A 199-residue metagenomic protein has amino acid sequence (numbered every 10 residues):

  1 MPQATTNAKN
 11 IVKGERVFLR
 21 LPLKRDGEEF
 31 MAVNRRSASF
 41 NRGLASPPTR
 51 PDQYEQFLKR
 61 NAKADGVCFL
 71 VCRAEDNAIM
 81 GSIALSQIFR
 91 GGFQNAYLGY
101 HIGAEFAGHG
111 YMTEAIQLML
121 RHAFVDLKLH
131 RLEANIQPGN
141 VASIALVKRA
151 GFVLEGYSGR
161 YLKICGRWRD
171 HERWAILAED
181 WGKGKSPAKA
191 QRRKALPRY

Functional and structural regions predicted by a protein language model:
M1-E29, V33-S39, C68, C72-Y199: Acyl-donor (CoA/ACP) binding surface of acyl/acetyltransferases
S39-L58: Conserved GNAT-fold acetyl-CoA-binding loop/helix
F57-R60, H122: A generic secondary-structure signal
K59-L70: A short helix-loop-beta-strand connector motif used in the catalytic cores of GNAT acetyltransferases and, in some
